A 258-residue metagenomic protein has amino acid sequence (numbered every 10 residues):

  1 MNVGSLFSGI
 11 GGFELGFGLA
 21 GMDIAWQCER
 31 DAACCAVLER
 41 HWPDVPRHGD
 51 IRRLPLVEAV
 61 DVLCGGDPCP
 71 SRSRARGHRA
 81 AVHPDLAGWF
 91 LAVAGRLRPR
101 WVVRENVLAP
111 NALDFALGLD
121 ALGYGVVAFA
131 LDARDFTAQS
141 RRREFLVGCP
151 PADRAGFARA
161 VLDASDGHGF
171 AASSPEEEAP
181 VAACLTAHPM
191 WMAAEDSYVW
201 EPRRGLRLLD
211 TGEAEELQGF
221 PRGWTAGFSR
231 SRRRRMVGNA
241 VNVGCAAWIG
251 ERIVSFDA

Functional and structural regions predicted by a protein language model:
M1-A258: Conserved active-site and SAM-binding loop architecture of S-adenosyl-L-methionine-dependent nucleic-acid
